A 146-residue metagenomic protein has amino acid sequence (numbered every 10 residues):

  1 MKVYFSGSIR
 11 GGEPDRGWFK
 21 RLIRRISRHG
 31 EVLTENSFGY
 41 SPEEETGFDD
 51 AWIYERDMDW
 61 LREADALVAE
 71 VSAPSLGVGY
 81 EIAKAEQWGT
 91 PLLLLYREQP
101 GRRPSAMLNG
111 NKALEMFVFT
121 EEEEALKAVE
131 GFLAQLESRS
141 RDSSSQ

Functional and structural regions predicted by a protein language model:
M1-Q146: Conserved catalytic or regulatory cores that recognize and/or transform ribose-phosphate-containing ligands
